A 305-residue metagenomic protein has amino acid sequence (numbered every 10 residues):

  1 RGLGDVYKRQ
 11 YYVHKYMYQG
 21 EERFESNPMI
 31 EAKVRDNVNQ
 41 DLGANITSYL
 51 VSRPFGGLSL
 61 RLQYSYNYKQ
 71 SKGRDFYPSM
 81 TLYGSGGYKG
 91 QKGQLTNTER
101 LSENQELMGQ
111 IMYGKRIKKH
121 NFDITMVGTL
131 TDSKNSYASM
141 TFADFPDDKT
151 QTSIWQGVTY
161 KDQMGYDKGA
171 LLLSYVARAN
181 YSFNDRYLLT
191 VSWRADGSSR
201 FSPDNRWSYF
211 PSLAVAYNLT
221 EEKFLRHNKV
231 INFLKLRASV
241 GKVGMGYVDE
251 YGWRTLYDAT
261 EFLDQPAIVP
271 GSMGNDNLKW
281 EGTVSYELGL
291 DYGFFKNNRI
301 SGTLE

Functional and structural regions predicted by a protein language model:
G2-Y7: Short, small-residue-biased leader/transition segments that mark boundaries at the very start of proteins
Y16: Active-site catalytic microenvironments in core metabolic enzymes, especially phosphate/sugar-handling
Q19-Y77, K89-E305: Extracellular/periplasmic, surface-exposed regions of secreted and cell-surface proteins
S79-T81: Short amphipathic helix-turn modules centered on a small-residue break
G86: Aspartate-rich (DDxxD/NDxxD/DxxxD) Mg2+/diphosphate-binding motifs and their adjoining helix-loop segments
